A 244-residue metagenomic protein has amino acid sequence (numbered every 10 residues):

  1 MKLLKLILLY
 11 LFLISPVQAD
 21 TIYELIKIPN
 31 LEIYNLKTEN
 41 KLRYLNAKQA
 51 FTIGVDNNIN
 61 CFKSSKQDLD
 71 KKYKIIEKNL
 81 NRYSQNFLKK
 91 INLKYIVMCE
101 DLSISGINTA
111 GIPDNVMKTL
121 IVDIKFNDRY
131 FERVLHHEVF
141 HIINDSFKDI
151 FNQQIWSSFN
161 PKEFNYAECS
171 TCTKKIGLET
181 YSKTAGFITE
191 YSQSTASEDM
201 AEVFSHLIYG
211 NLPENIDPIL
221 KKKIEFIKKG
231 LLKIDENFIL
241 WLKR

Functional and structural regions predicted by a protein language model:
M1-D20: Classical Sec-dependent N-terminal signal peptides that target proteins to the secretory pathway
K2-L3, L88, E190-Y191: A general structural signal for short secondary-structure junctions and capping/turn motifs
F12, I76-F87, V139, I143 (+1 more regions): Hydrophobic, Leu/Ile/Phe/Ala-enriched alpha-helical segments that form helix-helix packing faces
D20-L69, M98-D101, E168-Y181, S197: Non-catalytic architectural context of zinc metalloproteases
T21-Y23, Y83, Q154: An N-terminal domain-start capping segment
I53-V116, I124: Auxiliary, metal-adjacent structural segments of Zn-dependent hydrolase domains
N92-R244: Active-site-flanking segments in enzyme catalytic domains
